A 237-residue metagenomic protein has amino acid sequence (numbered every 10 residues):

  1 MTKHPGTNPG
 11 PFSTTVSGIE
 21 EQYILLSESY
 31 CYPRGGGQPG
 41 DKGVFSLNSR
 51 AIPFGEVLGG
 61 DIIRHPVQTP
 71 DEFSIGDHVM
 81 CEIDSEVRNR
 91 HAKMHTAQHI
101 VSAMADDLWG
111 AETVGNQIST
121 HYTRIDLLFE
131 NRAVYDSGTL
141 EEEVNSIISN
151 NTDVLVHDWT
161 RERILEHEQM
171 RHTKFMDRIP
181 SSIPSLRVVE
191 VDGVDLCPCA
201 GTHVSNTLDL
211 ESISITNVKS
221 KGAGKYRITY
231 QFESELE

Functional and structural regions predicted by a protein language model:
M1-E237: Active-/binding-site microenvironments in catalytic and ligand-binding cores
